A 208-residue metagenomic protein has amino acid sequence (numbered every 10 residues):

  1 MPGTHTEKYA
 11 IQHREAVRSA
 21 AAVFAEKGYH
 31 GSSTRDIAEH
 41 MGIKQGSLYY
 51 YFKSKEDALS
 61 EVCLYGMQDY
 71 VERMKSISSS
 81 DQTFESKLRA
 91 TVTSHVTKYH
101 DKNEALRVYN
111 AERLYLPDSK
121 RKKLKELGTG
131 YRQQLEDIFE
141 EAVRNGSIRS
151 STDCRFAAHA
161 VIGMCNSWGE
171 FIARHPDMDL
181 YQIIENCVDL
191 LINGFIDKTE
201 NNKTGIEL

Functional and structural regions predicted by a protein language model:
M1-I11, T199-L208: N-terminal intrinsically disordered/low-complexity leader segments
P2, I11, E15, V23-D57 (+1 more regions): Helix-turn-helix
Q12, K55, V62, G66-Y70 (+6 more regions): Hydrophobic/aromatic residues within well-ordered alpha-helical segments
E61, K75-E104, C154-V161: Hydrophobic alpha-helical connector segments
Q68-V71, S119-N145, R155-H159: Amphipathic alpha-helical packing segments from all-alpha helical-bundle domains
A90, S94-T97, D101, Q133 (+4 more regions): C-terminal peripheral helix-coil segments that are non-catalytic and often amphipathic
V96-E136: Short secondary-structure transition hinges
R107-N110, S151, N202-T204: Short, hydrophobic secondary-structure boundary micro-motifs
